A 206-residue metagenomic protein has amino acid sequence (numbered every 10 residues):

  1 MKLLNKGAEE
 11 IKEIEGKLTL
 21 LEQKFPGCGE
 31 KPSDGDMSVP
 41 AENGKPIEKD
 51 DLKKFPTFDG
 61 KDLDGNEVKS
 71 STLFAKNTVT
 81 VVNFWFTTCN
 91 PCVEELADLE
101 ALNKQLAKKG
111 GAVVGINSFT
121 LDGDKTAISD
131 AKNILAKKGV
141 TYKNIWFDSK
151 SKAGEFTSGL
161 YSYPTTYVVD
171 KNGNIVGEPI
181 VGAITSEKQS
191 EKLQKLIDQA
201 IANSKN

Functional and structural regions predicted by a protein language model:
M1-D59, F74-N77, S129-N133: N-proximal helix/coil linker or "cap" segments that precede and/or mark the start of modular domains
F58-T80, Q105: A short beta-strand-turn-helix
A75-T80, A107-V114, K138-K143, K171-N174: Loop/turn elements at helix/coil->beta-strand transitions in domains of secreted/extracellular proteins
N83-C89, S118: Aromatic-flanked redox-active Cys/Sec active sites in thiol-based oxidoreductases, especially the WC-centered
T87-E94, T165: C-type cytochrome heme c attachment motif
E94-K137, S149-G154: Structural microenvironment flanking redox-active thiols in thiol-disulfide oxidoreductases
S129-N172, I180: Short, internal strand/loop/helix patches that form the active-site neighborhood or redox-interaction surface
V168-N206: Thiol-/selenol-based redox modules, centered on thioredoxin-like and closely related oxidoreductase domains
